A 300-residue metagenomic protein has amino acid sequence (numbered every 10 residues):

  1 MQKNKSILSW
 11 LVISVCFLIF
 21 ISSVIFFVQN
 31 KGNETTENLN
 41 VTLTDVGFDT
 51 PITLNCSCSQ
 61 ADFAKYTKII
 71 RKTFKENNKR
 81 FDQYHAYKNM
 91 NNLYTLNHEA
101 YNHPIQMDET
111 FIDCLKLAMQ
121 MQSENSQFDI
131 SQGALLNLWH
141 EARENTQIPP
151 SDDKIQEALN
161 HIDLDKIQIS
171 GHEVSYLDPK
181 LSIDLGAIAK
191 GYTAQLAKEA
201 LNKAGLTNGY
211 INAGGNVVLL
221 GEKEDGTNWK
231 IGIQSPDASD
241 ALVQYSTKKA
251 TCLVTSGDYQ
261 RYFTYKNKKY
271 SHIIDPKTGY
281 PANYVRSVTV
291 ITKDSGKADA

Functional and structural regions predicted by a protein language model:
Q2-A300: Mature catalytic core of soluble alpha/beta enzymes
